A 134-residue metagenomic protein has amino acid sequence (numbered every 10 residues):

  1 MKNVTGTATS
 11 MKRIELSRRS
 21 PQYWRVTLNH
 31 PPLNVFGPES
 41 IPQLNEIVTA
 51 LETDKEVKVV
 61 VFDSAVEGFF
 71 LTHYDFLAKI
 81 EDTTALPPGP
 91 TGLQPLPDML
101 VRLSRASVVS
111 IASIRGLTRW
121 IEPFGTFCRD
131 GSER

Functional and structural regions predicted by a protein language model:
K2-D63, E67, V101: Conserved CoA-thioester-binding segment of acyl-CoA-metabolizing enzymes
V26, F62, D75, F124-F127: Hydrophobic/aromatic residues within transmembrane alpha-helices of multi-pass small-molecule transporters
N34, L77, E133: Nucleotide phosphate-binding site architecture
V35, L71, I121: Residues that form or flank phosphate/diphosphate-binding pockets in enzymes that use nucleotide phosphates
S64-M99: Glycine- (often His-adjacent) and acidic-residue-rich active-site loop that binds/positions the CoA thioester
P97-R134: Glycine-rich beta-to-alpha active-site loop
